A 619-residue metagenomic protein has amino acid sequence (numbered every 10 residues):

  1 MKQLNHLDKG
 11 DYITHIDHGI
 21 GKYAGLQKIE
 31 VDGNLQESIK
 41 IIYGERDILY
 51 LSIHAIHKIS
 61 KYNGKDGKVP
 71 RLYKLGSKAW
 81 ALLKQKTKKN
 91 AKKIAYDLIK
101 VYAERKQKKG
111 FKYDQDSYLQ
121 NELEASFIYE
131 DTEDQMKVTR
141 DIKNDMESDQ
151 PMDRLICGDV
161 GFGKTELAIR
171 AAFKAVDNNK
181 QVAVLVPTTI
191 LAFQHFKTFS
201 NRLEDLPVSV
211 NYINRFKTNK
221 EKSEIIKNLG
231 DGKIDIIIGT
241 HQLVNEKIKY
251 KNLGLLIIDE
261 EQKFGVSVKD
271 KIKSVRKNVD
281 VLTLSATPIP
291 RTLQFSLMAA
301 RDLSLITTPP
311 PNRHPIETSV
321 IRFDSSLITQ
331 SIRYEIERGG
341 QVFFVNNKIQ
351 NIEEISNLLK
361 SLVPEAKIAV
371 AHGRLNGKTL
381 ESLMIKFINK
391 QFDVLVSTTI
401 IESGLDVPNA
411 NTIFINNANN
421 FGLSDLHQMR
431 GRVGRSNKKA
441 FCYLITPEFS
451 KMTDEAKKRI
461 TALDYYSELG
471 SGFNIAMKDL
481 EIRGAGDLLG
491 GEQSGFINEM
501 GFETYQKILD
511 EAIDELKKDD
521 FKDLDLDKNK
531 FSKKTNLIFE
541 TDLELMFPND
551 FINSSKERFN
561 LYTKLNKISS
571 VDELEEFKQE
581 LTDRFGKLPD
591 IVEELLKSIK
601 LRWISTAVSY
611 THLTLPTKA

Functional and structural regions predicted by a protein language model:
K2-D134: Upstream accessory/linker segments immediately N-terminal to the RecA-like ATPase cores of bacterial MutS and a subset
L7, S77, A81-K89, K108-S117 (+20 more regions): Conserved phosphate/pyrophosphate-binding and hydrolysis machinery centered on Walker-type P-loop NTPases, extending
I29-V31, D47-I48, N420-F421, S450-M452 (+1 more regions): Short beta-strands and strand-coil junctions in structured, solvent-facing domains, enriched
A55, T87-G110, L282-S285, E503-E515 (+1 more regions): Structured, non-catalytic alpha/beta "coupling" segments that mediate domain-domain communication and provide generic
K65-Y73, G110-Y118, T307-P310, S436 (+3 more regions): Flexible hinge/switch segments at interdomain interfaces of large molecular machines
R140, P151-K458: Inter-lobe coupling/hinge segments of SF2-like helicase ATPases
R140-M146: Pre-Walker A adenine-sensing motif
N389-V394, T398-I401, D406-V407, I413 (+4 more regions): Accessory helical-bundle/CTD segments and flexible terminal tails appended to RecA-like ATPase motors
